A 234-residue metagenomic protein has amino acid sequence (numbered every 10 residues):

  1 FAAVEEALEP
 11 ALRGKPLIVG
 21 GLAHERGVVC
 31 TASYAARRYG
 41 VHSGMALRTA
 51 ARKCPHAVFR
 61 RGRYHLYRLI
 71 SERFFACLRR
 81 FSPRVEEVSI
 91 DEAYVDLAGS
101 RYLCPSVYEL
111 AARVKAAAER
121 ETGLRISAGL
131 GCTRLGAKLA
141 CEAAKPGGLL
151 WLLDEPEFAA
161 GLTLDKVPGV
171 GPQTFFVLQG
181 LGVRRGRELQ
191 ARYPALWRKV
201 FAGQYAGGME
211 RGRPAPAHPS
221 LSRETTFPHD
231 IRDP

Functional and structural regions predicted by a protein language model:
F1-I90, Y94, R101: Residues that scaffold, gate, or flank divalent-cation-dependent active/transport sites
E5-A7, V29-A32, G136-A144, G180 (+1 more regions): Short acidic, glycine/serine/threonine-rich loops at helix termini
R73, C77-F81, R113-T122, V177 (+2 more regions): Generic non-transmembrane alpha-helical segments
I90-D96, C132-A137: Short, conserved phosphate-binding/catalytic loop or strand-edge motifs used in phosphoryl-/nucleotidyl-transfer
R101-P105, A217-P219: Short, charged/polar, Gly/Pro-enriched secondary-structure boundary elements
P105-D165: Long, highly charged, low-complexity intrinsically disordered interaction regions that mediate electrostatic DNA/RNA
T174-P234: DNA-contacting surface of Y-family translesion DNA polymerases
